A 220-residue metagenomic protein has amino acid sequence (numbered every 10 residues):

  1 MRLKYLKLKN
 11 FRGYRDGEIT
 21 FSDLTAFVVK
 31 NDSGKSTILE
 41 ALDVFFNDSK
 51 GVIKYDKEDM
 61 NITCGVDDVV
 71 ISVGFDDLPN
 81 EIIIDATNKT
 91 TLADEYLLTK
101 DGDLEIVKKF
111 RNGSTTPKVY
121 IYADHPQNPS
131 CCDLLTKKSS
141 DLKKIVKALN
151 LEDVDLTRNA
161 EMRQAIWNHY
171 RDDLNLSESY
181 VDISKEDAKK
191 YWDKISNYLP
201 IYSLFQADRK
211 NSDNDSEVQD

Functional and structural regions predicted by a protein language model:
M1, Y14, V66-V70, T99-E105 (+1 more regions): A general secondary-structure signal for short beta-strands and their flanking turns/coil in non-transmembrane regions
M1-N47, D56-V66: Pre-Walker A-like glycine/lysine-rich segment at the N-terminus of P-loop NTPase domains
Y5-K7, E18, V70-G74, E105-V107: Beta-strand secondary-structure signal
G17, V28, N80-I82, T115-P117 (+1 more regions): Intrinsically disordered, low-complexity acidic/polar segments
T25, F75-P79, F110-S114: Beta-strand elements of well-folded, non-transmembrane domains
E40-G102: Conserved P-loop NTP-binding catalytic core
N88-D220: Electropositive, glycine-dotted interaction segments that contact anionic polymers or phosphate-rich ligands
